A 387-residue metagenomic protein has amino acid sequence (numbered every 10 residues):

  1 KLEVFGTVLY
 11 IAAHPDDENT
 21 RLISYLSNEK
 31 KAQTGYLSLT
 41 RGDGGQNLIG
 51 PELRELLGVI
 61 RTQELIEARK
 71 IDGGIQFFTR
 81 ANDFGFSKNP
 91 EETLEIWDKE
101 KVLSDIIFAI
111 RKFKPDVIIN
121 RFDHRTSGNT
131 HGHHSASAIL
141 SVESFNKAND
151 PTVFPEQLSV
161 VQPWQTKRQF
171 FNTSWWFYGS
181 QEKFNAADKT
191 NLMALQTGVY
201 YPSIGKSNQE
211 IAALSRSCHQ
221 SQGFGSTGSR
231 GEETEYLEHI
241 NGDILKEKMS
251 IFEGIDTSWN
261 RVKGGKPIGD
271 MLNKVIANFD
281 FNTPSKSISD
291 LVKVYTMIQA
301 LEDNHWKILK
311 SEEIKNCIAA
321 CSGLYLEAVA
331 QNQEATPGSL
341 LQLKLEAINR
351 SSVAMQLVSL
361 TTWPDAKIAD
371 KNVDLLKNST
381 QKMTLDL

Functional and structural regions predicted by a protein language model:
K1-P155, F170, W175-W176: Active-site beta-strand->loop->alpha-helix modules in alpha/beta enzyme cores, enriched in Gly/His/Asp(Glu)
K147-Y325: The feature marks non-catalytic terminal segments
L326, L343, V358, M383-L385: Hydrophobic residues positioned within well-ordered beta-strands of beta-sheet architectures
A328-N332, D370-N372: Surface-exposed, proline-enriched loop/turn segments that connect beta strands in immunoglobulin-like
Q333-S339: Short, solvent-exposed loop/linker segments at the N-terminal edge of repeated beta-sheet extracellular domains
E346-S351: Asparagine-centered strand-capping/turn motif at beta-strand->loop junctions
S352-L357: Short acidic/proline- and small/hydrophobic-mixed sequence motifs that coincide with surface turns and coil-to-beta
T362, A366-L387: Intrinsically disordered, low-complexity Pro/Gly/Ser/Thr-rich segments with frequent PxxP/GP/PP motifs and embedded
